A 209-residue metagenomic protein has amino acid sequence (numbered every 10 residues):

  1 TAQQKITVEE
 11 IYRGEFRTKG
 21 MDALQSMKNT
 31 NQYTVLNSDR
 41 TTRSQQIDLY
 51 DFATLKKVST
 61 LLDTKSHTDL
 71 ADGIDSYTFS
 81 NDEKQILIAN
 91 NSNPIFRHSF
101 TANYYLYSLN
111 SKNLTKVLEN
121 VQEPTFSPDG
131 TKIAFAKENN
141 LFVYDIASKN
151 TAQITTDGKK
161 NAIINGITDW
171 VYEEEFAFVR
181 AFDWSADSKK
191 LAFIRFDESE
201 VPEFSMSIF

Functional and structural regions predicted by a protein language model:
A2-F209: Beta-propeller folds
